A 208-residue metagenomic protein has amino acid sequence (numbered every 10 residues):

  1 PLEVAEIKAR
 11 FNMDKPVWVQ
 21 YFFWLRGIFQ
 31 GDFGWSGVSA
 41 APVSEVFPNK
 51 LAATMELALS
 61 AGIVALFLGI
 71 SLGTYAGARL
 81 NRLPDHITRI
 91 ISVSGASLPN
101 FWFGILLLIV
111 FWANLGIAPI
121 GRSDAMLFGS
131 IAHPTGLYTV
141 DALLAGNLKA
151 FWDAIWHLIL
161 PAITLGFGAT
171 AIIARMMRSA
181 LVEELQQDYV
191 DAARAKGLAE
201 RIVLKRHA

Functional and structural regions predicted by a protein language model:
P1-F22, F111-A150: Hydrophobic alpha-helical transmembrane segments of membrane transport/permease proteins and related membrane-embedded
L2-N12, F103-A113, L160-A162, K205-A208: Hydrophobic alpha-helical transmembrane segments
E3, I7, V17-F33, V43 (+7 more regions): Hydrophobic alpha-helical segments of integral membrane proteins, encompassing both true transmembrane helices
M13-I70: An internal, D/E-rich "acidic patch" concept
P16, D85, F101, I117-I120 (+1 more regions): Alpha-helical transmembrane segments and their helix-entry boundary regions
V19, G34-G37, F103-G104, P119-G121 (+1 more regions): Short, hydrophobic secondary-structure boundary micro-motifs
L51-P84, A113, I131-A208: Alpha-helical transmembrane segments of integral membrane proteins, especially multi-pass inner/plasma-membrane
S71-L107: Cytoplasmic-entry segments and transmembrane alpha-helices of multi-pass inner-membrane transporters
